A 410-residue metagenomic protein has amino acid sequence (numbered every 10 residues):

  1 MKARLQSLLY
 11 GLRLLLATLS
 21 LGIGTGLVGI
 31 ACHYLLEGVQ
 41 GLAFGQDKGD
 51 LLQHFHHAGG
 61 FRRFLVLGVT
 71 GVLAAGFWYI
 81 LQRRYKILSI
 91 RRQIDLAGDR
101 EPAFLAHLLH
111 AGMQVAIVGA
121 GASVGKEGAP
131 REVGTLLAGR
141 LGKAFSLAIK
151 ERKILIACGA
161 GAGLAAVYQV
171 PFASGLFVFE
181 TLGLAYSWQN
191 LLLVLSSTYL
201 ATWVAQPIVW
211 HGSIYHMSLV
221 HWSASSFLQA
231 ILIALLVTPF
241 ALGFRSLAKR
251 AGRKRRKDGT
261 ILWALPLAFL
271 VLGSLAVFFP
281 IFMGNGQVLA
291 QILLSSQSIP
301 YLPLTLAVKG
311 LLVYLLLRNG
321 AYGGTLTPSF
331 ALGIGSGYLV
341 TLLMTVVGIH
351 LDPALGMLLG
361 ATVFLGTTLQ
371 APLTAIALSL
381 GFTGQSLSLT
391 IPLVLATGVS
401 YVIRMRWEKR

Functional and structural regions predicted by a protein language model:
M1-R410: Alpha-helical transmembrane segments and immediately membrane-proximal extracytoplasmic
